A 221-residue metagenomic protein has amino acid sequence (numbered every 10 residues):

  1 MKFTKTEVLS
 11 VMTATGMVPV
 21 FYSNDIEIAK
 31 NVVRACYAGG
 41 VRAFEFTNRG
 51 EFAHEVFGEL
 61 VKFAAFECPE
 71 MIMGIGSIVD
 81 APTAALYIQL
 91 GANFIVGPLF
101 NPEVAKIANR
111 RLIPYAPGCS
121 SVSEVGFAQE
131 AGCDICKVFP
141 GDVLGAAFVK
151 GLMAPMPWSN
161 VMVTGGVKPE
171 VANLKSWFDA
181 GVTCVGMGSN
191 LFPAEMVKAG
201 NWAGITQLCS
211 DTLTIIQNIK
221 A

Functional and structural regions predicted by a protein language model:
M1-P82, L86-L90, A199-K220: Conserved N-terminal beta1-alpha1 strand-loop-helix module at the mouth
A14-M17, F63-I75, N93, I107-A116 (+1 more regions): Short beta-strand/loop segments at the ligand-binding rim of alpha/beta enzyme cores
V20-Y22, A43-E51, E70-V79, A92-F100 (+3 more regions): Catalytic beta/alpha-barrel core
V32, D80-L90, S123-A131, K168-V185: Catalytic cores of alpha/beta
Y37-R42, I88-I95, R110-A116, E130-I135 (+2 more regions): Glycine-enriched alpha-helix->loop->beta-strand junction motifs that scaffold or abut catalytic
I75-G76, V163-V167, V185-S189: Glycine-rich beta-strand-to-loop/alpha-helix junction loops that act as flexible
F94-V104, V138-G145, G181-W202: Glycine-rich phosphate-binding active-site loops on the catalytic face of alpha/beta enzymes
F127, A147-P169, N173: Shared catalytic-loop signature of beta/alpha-barrel
